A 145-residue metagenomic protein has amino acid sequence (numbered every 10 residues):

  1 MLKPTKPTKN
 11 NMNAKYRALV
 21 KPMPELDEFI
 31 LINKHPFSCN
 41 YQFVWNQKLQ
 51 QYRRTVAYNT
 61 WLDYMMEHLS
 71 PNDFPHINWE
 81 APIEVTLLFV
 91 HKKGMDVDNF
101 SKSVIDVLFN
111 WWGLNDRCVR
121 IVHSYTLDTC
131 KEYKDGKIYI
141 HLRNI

Functional and structural regions predicted by a protein language model:
M1-I145: Acidic, proline/glycine-enriched N-terminal capping motif
